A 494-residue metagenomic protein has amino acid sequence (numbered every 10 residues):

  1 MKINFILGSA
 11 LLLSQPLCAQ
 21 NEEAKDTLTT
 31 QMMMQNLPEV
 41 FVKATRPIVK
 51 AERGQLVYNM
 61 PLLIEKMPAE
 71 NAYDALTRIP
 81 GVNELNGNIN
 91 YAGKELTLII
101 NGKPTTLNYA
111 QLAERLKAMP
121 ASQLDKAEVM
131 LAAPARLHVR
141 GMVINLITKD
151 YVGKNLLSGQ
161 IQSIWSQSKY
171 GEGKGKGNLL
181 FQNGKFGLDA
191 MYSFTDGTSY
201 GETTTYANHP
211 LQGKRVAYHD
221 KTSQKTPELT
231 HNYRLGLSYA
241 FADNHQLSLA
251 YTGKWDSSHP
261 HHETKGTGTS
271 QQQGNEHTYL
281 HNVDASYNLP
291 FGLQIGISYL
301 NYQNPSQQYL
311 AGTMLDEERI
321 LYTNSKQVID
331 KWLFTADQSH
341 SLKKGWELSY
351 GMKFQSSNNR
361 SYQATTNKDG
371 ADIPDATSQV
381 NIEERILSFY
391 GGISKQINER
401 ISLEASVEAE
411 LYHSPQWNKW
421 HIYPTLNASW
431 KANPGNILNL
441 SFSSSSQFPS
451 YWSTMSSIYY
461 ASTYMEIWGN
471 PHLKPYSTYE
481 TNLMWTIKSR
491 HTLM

Functional and structural regions predicted by a protein language model:
N21-I64, E84-N86, G93: Short, acidic, small-residue-rich periplasmic hinge/interaction motif at the N-terminus of Gram-negative outer-membrane
I48-V49, Y73-N108: Extracytoplasmic beta-strand/coil segments of soluble accessory domains associated with Gram-negative outer-membrane
A72-A75, L112-E114, E128-V129, V139-Q162 (+1 more regions): N-terminal periplasmic accessory domains that precede and gate Gram-negative outer-membrane beta-barrel machines
T105-A132: Short acidic/polar hinge/loop motifs at secondary-structure boundaries that mediate gating or recognition
S163-K169, N183, F194-T198, G253-H259 (+7 more regions): Transmembrane beta-strands of outer-membrane beta-barrel pores
Y170-T198, K214-H259, Y279-V283, L289: Transmembrane beta-barrel wall of Gram-negative outer-membrane proteins
T230-D256, Q273-P424, K431, G435 (+1 more regions): Face-selective signature of the C-terminal outer-membrane beta-barrel domain
I382, S446-M494: Outer-membrane beta-barrel signature, preferentially recognizing the C-terminal barrel domain of Gram-negative
